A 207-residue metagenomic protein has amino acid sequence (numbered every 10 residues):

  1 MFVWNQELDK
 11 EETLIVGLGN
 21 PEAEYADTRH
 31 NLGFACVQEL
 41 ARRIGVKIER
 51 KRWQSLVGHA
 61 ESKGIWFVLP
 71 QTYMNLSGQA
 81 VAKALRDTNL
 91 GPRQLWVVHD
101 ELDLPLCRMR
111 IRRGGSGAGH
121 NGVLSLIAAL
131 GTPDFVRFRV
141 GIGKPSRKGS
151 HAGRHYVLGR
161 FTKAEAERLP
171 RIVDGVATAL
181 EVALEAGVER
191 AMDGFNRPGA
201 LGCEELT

Functional and structural regions predicted by a protein language model:
M1-G117, V123-R139, P145-H155, G159 (+2 more regions): Nucleotide and nucleotide-moiety/phosphate-recognizing core
